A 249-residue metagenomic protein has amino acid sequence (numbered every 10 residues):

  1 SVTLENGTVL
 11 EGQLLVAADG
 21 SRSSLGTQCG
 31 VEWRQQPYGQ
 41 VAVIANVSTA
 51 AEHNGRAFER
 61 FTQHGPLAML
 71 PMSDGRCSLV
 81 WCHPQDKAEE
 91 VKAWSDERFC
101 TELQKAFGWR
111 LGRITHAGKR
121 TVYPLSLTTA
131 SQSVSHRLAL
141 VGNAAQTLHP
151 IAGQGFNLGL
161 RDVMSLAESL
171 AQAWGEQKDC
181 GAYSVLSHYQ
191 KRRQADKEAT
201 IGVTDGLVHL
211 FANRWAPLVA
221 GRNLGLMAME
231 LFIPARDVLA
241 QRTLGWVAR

Functional and structural regions predicted by a protein language model:
T3-R120, V134: Conserved FAD-binding catalytic core of PHBH/FMO-like flavoproteins
A18, R22, Q40, T62-Q63 (+9 more regions): A structural signal for well-ordered alpha-helical scaffolds and beta->alpha junctions
R22, Q40, L160-V163, R193 (+1 more regions): Short amphipathic alpha-helical/adjacent loop interface patches that line ligand and macromolecule-binding sites
T27-Q28, I151, L170, P217: Short, function-defining helix-loop hinge/capping sites that tune catalysis or transport
Q35, P71, S133, L158 (+1 more regions): A generic short alpha-helical patch detector that favors 3-5-residue windows in or near N-terminal regions
E89-Y183: FAD/FMN-dependent oxidoreductases across multiple families
E168-R249: C-terminal helical "tail/cap" subdomain of flavin- and related membrane-associated enzymes
